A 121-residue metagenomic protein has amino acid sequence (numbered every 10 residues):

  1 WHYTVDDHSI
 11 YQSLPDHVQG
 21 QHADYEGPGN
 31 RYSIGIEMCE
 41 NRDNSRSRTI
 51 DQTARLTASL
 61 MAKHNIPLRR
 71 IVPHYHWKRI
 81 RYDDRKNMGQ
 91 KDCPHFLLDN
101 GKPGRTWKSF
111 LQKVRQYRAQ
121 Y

Functional and structural regions predicted by a protein language model:
W1-P67, P94: Active-site-adjacent loop/helix surface patches within enzyme catalytic domains that shape the substrate-binding cleft
R42-Y121: Basic/polar, cationic surfaces and motifs that engage anionic cell-wall and phosphate/carboxylate ligands
